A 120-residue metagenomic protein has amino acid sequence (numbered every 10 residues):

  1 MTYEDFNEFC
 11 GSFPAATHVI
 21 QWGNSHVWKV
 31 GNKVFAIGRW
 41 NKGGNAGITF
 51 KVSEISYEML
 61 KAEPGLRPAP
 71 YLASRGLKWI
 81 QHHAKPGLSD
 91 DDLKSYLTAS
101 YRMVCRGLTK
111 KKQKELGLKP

Functional and structural regions predicted by a protein language model:
M1-P120: Charge-dense, helix-prone N-terminal extensions
